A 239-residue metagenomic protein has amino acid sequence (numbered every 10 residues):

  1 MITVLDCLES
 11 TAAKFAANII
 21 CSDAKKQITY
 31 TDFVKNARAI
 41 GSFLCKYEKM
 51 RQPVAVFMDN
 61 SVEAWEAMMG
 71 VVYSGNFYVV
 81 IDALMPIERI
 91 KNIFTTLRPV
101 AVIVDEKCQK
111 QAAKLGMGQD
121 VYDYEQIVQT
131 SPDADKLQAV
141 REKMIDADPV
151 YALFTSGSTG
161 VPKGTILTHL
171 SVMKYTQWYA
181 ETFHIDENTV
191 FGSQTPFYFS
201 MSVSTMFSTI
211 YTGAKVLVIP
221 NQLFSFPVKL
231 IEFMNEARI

Functional and structural regions predicted by a protein language model:
M1-L170, H184, G213: Carrier-protein-dependent adenylate-forming modules in NRPS/ANL systems
D23, V80-I81, S193-Q194, I219-P220: Thr-Gly-centered strand-to-loop micro-motif
K163-G192, S200-I239: Conserved AMP-binding/adenylation subdomain of ANL enzymes
